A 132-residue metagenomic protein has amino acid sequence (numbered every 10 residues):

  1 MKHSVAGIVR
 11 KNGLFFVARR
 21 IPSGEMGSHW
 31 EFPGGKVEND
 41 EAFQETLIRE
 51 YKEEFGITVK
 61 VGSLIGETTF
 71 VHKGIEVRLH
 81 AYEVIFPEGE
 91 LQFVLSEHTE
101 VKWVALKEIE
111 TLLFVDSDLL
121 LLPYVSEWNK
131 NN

Functional and structural regions predicted by a protein language model:
M1-F16, K36: Conserved N-terminal beta-strand and adjoining loop/helix that marks the start of the Nudix/MutT-like hydrolase domain
H3, T58, T68-L91, K102 (+1 more regions): Active-site-adjacent beta-strand/loop module that shapes the phosphate/pyrophosphate-binding cleft
G7, P22, T69, Q92-L95: Short secondary-structure boundary/capping segments
R10-L14, S23, E38-N39, I85-E90: Short, charged/polar surface micro-motifs in flexible loops or helix N-caps
N12, L64-E67: Residue-level recognition of beta-strand microenvironments
P22-H29: Glycine-rich N-terminal loop/short-helix segment of MobA-like nucleotidyltransferase
E25, I75, L95-N132: Nudix hydrolase/Nudix homology domain
F32-L64, A105: The catalytic Nudix box helix
